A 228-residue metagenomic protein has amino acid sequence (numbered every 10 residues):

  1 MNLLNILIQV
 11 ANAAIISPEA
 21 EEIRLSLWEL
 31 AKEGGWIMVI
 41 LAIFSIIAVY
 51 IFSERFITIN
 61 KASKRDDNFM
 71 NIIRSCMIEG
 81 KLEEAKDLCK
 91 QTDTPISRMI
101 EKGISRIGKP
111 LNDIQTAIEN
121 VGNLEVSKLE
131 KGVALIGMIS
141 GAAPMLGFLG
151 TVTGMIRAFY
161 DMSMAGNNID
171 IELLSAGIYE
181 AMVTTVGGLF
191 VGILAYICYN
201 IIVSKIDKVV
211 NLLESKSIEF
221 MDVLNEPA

Functional and structural regions predicted by a protein language model:
N2-I16, T153-G166: Juxtamembrane non-transmembrane "cap" segments at the membrane-aqueous interface of multi-pass membrane proteins
I8-N68: Hydrophobic membrane-targeting segments
R24-I37, E119-S140, I171-V183: Alpha-helical membrane-interface segments at transmembrane helix boundaries
G35, V49, A85, I100 (+3 more regions): Residue-level signature of catalytic and energy-coupling elements of molecular machines, predominantly ATP/GTP-dependent
M38-I51, G137-P144, V191-A195: Alpha-helical transmembrane segments of integral membrane proteins
I57, S63-L149, T153-N167, I197-A228: Predominantly long cytosolic amphipathic alpha-helical stalk/bundle segments
Y179-I197: Hydrophobic alpha-helical transmembrane segments of polytopic membrane proteins
